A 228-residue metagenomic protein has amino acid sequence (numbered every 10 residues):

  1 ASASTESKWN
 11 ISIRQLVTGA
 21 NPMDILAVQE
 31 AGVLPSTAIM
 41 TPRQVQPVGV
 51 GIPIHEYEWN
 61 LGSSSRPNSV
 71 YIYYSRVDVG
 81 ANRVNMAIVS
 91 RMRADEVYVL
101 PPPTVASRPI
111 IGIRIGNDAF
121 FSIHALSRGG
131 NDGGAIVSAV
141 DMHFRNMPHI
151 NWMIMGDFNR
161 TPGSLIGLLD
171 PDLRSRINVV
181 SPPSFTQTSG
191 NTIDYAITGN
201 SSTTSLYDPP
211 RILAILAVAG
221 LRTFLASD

Functional and structural regions predicted by a protein language model:
A1-L16, I25, G80-D228: Active-site regions of metal-assisted phosphoester/phosphodiester hydrolases, unifying DNase/endonuclease modules
A1-N68, R83: N-terminal, active-site-proximal structural segment of metallo-dependent hydrolase catalytic domains
E30, S75-R76, G156: Short glycine-centered, acidic/aromatic-flanked micro-motifs in structured strand/loop junctions that mark active-site
R66-V79: Conserved catalytic-core segment of clan PA serine endopeptidases
